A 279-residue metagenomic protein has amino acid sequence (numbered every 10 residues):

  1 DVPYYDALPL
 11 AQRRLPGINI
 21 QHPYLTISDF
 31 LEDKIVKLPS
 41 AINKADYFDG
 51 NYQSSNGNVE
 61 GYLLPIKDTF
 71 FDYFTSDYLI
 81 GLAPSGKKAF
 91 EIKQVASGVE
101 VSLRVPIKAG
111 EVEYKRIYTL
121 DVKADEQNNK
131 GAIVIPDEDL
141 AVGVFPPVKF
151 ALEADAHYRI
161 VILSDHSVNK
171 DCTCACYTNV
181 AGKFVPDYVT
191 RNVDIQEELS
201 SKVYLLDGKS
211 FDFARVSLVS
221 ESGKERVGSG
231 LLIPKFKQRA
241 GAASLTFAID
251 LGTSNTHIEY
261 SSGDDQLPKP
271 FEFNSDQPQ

Functional and structural regions predicted by a protein language model:
D1-Q279: Early-domain small/polar-rich strand-loop-helix modules and first-structured segments of the mature chain
